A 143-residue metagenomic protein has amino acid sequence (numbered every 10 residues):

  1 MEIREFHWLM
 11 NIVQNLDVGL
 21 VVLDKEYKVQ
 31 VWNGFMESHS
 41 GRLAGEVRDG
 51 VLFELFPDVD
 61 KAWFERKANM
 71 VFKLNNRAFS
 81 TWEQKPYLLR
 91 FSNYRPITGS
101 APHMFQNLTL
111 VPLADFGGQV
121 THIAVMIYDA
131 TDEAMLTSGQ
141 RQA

Functional and structural regions predicted by a protein language model:
E2-H39: Sensory modules in modular signal-transduction proteins
L16, G50, L74-N75: Structured helix-beta-strand junction loops
E46-V59, E65: PAS-family sensory/regulatory domains
D60-L74: Acidic/proline- and glycine-rich, intrinsically disordered low-complexity segments that serve as regulatory linkers
K73-T121: Per-ARNT-Sim (PAS) sensory domains and their PAS-associated C-terminal
P112-A143: Sensory coupling linkers of modular signal transduction proteins
